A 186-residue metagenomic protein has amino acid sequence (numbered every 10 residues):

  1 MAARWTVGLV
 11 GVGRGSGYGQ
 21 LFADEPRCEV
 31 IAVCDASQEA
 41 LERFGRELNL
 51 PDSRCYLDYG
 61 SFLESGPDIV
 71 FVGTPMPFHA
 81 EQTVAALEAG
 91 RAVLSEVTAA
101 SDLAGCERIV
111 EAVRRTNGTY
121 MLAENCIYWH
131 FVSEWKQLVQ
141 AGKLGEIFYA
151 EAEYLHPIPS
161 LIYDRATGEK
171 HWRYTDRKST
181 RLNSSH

Functional and structural regions predicted by a protein language model:
M1-N49: N-terminal Rossmann-like dinucleotide-binding module
A3-W5, G118, F148: Nucleotide donor/acceptor-binding cores
G13-R14, C126-S185: Predominantly a Rossmann-like dinucleotide-binding segment in NAD(P)-dependent oxidoreductases
A32, I69, Y149: Short, Asp-centered acidic motifs that coordinate Mg2+ and/or phosphate in catalytic or ligand-binding sites
D52-Y59: Conserved SAM-binding strand-loop segment of SAM-dependent methyltransferases
Y59-S65: Short amphipathic alpha-helix with an adjacent loop that forms part of the alpha/beta core around
D68-I69, P75-M76, A80-Y128, G142: Beta-strand-loop-alpha-helix segment that lines the small-molecule cofactor/substrate pocket of alpha/beta enzymes
G73-T74, S184: Glycine-rich, N-terminal phosphate-binding loop of Rossmann-like dinucleotide-binding domains
